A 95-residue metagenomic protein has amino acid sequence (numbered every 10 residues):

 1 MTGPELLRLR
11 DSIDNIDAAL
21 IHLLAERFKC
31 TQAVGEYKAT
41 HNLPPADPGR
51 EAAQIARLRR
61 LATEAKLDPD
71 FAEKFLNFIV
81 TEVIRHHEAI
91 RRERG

Functional and structural regions predicted by a protein language model:
M1-G95: Domain-level signature for soluble enzymes in the chorismate/prephenate branch of the shikimate pathway
